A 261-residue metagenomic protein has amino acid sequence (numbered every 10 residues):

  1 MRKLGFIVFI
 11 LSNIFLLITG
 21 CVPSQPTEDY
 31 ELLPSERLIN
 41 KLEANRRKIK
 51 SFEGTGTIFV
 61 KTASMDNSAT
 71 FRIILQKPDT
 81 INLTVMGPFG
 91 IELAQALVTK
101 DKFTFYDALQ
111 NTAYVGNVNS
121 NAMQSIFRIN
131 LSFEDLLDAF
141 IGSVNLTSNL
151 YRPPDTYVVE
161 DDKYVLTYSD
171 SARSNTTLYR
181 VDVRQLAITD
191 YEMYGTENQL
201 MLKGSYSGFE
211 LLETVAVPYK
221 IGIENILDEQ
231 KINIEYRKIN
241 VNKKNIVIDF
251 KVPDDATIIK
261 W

Functional and structural regions predicted by a protein language model:
M1-C21: Sec-dependent bacterial lipoprotein signal peptides
C21-N67, T257-W261: N-terminal leader/targeting segments and the immediate start of mature chains
A44-F52, S64-N67, I74-D79, A96 (+2 more regions): Edge/loop elements at the starts and ends of beta-strands within beta-rich repeat scaffolds
F52-I58, N67-I73, D79-V85, A94 (+3 more regions): One face of beta-strands
A63-D66, M86-L93, E197-L200, I226-K231: Solvent-exposed loop/turn segments connecting transmembrane beta-strands in outer-membrane beta-barrel proteins
T80-E134: An acidic-aromatic
V118, I126-P154: C-terminal low-complexity, charged extensions that often adopt amphipathic alpha-helices
P153-W261: Gly/Pro-enriched, hydrophobic low-complexity segments that function as extracytoplasmic propeptides/linkers
